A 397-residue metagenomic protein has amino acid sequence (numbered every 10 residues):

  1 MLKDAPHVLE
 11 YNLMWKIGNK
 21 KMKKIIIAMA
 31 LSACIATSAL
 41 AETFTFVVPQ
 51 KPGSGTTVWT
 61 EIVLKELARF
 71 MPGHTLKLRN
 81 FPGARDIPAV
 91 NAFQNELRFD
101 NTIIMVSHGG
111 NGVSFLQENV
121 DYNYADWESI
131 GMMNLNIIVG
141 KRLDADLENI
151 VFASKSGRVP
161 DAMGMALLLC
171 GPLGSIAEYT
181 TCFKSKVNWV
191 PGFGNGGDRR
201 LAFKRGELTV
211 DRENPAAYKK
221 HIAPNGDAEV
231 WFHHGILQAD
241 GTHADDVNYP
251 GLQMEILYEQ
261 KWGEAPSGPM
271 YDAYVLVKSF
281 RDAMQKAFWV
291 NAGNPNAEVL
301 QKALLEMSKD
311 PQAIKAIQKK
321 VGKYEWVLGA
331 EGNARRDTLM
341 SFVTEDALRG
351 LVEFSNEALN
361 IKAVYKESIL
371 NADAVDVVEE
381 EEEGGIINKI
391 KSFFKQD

Functional and structural regions predicted by a protein language model:
K3, K20-I25: Positively charged n-region of N-terminal signal peptides that target proteins for export
A5-V8: Short hydrophobic alpha-helical segments enriched in small aliphatic residues
I27-L31, I35-A36: Hydrophobic helical h-region of N-terminal Sec-dependent signal peptides in bacterial secretory/periplasmic proteins
A41-E128, R158, P172-I222, P311-V327 (+1 more regions): N-terminal (or domain-start) structured segment
V58-W59, I150-V151, P295-E306, A313 (+1 more regions): Short amphipathic alpha-helical coupling segments at ligand-binding clamshell hinges and other catalytic/signaling
A125-I176: A conserved helix-loop-strand patch within extracytoplasmic ligand-binding domains of the periplasmic binding
L135, I222-S308, D346, A358-E382: C-terminal lobe and pocket-closing loops of periplasmic/extracytoplasmic Venus-flytrap solute-binding proteins
G235-D245, A313-T338: Mature extracytoplasmic/periplasmic domains
